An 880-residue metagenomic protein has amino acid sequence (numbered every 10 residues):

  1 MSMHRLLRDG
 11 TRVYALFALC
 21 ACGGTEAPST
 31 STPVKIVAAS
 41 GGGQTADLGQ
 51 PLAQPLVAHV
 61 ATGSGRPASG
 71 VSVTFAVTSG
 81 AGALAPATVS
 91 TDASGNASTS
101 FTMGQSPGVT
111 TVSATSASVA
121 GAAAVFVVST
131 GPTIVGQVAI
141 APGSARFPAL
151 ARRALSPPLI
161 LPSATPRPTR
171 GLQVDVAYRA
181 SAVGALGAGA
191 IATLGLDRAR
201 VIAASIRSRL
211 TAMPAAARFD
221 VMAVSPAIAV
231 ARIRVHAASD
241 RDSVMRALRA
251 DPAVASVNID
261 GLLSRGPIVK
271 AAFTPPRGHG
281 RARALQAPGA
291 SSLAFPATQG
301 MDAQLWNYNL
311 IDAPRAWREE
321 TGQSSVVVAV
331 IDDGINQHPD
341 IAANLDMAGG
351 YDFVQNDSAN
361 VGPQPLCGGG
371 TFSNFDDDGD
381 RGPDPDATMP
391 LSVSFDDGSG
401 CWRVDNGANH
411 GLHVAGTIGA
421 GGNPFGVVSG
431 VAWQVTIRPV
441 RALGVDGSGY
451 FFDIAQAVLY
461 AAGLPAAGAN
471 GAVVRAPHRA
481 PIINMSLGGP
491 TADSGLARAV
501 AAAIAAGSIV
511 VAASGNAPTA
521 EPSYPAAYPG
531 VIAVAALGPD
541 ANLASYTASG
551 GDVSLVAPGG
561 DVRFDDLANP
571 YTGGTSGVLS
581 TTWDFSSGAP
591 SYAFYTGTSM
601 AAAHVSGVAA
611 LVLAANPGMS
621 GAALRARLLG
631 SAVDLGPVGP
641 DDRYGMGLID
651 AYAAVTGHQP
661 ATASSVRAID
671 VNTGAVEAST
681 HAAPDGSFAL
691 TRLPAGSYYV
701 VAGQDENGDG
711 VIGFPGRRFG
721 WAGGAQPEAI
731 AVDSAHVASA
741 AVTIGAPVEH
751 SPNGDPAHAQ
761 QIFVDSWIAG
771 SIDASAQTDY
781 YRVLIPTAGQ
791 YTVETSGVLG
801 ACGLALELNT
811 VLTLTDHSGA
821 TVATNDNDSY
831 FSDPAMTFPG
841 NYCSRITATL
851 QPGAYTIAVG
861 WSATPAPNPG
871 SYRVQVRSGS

Functional and structural regions predicted by a protein language model:
C22-T133, G657-P660: The feature marks long extracellular or luminal low-complexity segments
P86-N96, D670-S687, N825: Short, acidic Ser/Thr/Gly-rich low-complexity loop/linker segments typical of extracellular and cell-surface proteins
T91, L459-L487, D493-A499, A506 (+5 more regions): C-terminal subdomain of the subtilisin-like protease fold in secreted/lumenal serine endopeptidases
P132-A297, P314-W317: Primarily auto-inhibitory N-terminal propeptides
A287-R438, S448-Y460, A466-R479, P570-P590 (+1 more regions): Active-site core segment of subtilase-fold serine proteases
N356, S508, S523-A614, G618 (+1 more regions): Extracellular S/T/G-rich loop segment that most often corresponds to the catalytic His/Ser-adjacent loop
A492, T691-A695, W767-S880: Acidic, Ser/Thr/Pro-rich low-complexity intrinsically disordered segments
Q704-S739: Structured interaction patches on ligand/partner-binding surfaces of diverse proteins
